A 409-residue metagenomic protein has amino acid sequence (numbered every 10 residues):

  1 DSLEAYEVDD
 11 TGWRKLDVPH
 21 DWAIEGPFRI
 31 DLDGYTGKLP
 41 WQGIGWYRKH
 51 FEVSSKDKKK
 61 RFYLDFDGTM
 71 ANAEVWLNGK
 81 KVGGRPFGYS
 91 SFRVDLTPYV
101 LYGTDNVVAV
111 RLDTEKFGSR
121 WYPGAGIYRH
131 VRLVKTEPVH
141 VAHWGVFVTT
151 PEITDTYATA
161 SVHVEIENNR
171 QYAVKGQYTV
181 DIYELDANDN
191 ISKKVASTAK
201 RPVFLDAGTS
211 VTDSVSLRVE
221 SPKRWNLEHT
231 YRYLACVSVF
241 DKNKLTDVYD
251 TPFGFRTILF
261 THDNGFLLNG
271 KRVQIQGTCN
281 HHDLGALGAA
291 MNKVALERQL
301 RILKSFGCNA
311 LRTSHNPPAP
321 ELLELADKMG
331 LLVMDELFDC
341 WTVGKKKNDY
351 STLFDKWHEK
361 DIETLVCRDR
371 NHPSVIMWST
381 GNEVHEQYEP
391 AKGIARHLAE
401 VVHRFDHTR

Functional and structural regions predicted by a protein language model:
D1-I30, V107-D113, G118, I127 (+2 more regions): Accessory carbohydrate-binding/adhesion or oligomerization-edge regions at the termini of glycan-active proteins
G37, Q42-T149, N169-R170, P317-P320 (+1 more regions): Accessory beta-strand-rich segments of carbohydrate-active enzymes
I44, G103, Y157, L205-S210: Solvent-exposed, conformationally flexible loop/turn segments
L77, A158-V203, D213: Beta-strand-rich binding/interaction modules
P86-Y102, K116, W121, Y172 (+2 more regions): Active-site mouth of glycoside hydrolases
L96-P98, S214-W225: Short, hydrophobic beta-strand segments
A109-R111, L234-S238: Extracellular recognition modules
V134, P252-R256: Short beta-strand edge segments in extracellular beta-sheet folds
